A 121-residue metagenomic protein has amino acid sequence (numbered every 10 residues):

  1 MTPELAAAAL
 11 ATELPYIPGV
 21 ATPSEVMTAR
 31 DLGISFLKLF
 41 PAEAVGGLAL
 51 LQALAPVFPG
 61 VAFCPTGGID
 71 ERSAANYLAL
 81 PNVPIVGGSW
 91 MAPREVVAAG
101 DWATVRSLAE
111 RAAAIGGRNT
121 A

Functional and structural regions predicted by a protein language model:
M1-L5, K38-G47, N82-T104: Glycine-rich phosphate-binding active-site loops on the catalytic face of alpha/beta enzymes
M1-P23, L32-I34: Glycine/small-residue-rich loop that forms an oxyanion/phosphate-binding "nest" at active or ligand-binding sites
M1-T2, P18-P23, A42-V45, C64-E71: Glycine-rich beta-to-alpha transition loops that act as phosphate-gripper elements at the mouths of alpha/beta enzyme
A6, V26, L51, A74-A75 (+1 more regions): Generic hydrophobic/aromatic pocket-lining and core-packing "Φ" positions
A9-A11, E95-A121: C-terminal helical cap(s) of enzyme catalytic domains, especially alpha/beta-barrels
Y16-G19, L37-L39, A62-G67, P84-G88: Hydrophobic faces of well-ordered beta-strands that scaffold small-molecule active sites in alpha/beta enzyme cores
S24-L32, A55, I69-I85: Catalytic cores of alpha/beta
L37, Y77, A112: Conserved, mostly hydrophobic/aromatic
